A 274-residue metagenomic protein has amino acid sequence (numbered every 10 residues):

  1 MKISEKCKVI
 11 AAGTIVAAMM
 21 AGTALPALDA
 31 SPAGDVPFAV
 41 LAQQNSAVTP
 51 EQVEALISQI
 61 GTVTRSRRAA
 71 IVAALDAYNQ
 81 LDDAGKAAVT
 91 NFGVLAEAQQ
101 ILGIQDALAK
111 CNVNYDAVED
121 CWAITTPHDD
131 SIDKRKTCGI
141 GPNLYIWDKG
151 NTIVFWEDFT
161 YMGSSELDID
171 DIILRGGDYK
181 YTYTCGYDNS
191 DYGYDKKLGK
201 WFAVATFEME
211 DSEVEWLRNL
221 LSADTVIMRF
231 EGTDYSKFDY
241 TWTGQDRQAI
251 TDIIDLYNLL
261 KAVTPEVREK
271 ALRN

Functional and structural regions predicted by a protein language model:
M1-K6, A39: N-terminal secretory signal peptides that target proteins for export/translocation
K6-P26: Sec-dependent N-terminal signal peptides
K8, D29-F38, Q100-N274: A generic "folded-domain core" signal
A21-A47: Sec-dependent signal peptide cleavage junction
N45-Q105: Beta-rich interaction/scaffold domains
